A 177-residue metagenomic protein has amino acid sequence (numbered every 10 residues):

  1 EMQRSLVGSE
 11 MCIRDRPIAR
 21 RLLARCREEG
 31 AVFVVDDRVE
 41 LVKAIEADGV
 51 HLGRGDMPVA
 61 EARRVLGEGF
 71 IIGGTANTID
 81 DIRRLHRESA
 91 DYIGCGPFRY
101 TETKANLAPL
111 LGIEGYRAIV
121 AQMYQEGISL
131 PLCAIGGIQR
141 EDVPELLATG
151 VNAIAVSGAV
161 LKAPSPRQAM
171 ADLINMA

Functional and structural regions predicted by a protein language model:
E1-G8, C12-I13: Single conserved hydrophobic/aromatic residue that forms the stacking wall/gate of nucleotide- or nucleobase-binding
S5, R21-R25, R84, E145 (+1 more regions): Alpha-helical scaffold elements within enzyme catalytic domains, especially in hydrolases
S9, R54-A62, G94-L107, V143 (+1 more regions): Glycine-rich phosphate-binding active-site loops on the catalytic face of alpha/beta enzymes
P17-V35, R54, A62-N77, P109-C133 (+1 more regions): Alpha-helix-loop-beta-strand connector modules within alpha/beta enzyme cores
L22, D36, I82, C95 (+1 more regions): Conserved PRPP/pyrophosphate-binding segment of the phosphoribosyltransferase/PRPP-pathway fold
G30-V32, E40, G49, M57-V59: Histidine- and aromatic-rich ligand-binding microenvironments
V35-D48, N77-S89, I128, L132-A134 (+2 more regions): Catalytic cores of alpha/beta
